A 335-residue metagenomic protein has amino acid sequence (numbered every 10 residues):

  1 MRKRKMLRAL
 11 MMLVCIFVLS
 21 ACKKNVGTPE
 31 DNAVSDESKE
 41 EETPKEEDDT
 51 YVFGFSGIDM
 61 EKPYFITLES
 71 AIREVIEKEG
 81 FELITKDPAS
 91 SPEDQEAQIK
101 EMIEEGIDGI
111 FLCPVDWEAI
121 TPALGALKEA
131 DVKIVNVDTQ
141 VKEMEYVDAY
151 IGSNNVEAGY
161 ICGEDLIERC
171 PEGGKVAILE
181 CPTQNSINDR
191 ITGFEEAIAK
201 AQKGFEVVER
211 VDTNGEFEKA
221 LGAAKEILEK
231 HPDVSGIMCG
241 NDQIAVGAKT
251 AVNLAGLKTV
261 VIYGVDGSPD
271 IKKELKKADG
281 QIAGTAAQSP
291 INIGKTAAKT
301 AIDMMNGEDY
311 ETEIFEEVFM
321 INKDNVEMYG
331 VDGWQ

Functional and structural regions predicted by a protein language model:
R2-N25: Sec-dependent N-terminal signal peptides of Gram-positive bacterial secreted proteins and lipoproteins
K3, C22-Q335: A residue-level marker of the well-folded mature domains of exported/periplasmic proteins
